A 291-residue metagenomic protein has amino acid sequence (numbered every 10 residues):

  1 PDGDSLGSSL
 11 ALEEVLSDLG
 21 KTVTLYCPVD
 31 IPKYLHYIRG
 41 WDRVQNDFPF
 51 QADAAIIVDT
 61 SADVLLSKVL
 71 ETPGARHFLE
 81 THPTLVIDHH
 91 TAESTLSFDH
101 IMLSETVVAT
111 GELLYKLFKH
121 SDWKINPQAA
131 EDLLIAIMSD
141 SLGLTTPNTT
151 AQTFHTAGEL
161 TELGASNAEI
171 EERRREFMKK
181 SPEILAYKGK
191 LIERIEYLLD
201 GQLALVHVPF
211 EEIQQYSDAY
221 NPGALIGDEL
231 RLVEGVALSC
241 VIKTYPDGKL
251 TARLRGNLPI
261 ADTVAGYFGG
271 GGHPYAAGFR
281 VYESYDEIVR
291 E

Functional and structural regions predicted by a protein language model:
P1, S5, T60-A62, T91 (+1 more regions): Short, glycine/acidic-enriched loop or turn micro-motifs at the edges of active sites
S5-Y34, Q51-A54, M138-Y267, G272-E291: Hydrophobic helix-and-loop "lid/oligomerization" segment in the mid-to-C-terminal part of catalytic domains
L12-E13, T72-A75, L103, H155: Glycine-rich, phosphate-binding/catalytic loops in enzymes
P32, V64-L66, G111, A261: Short, well-ordered alpha-helical microsegments
R39-H100: Active-site cofactor/cluster-binding pocket
F48-F50, R76-L79, S94-T95, I125-P127 (+3 more regions): Solvent-exposed alpha-helices and their adjacent loops that cap or buttress functional pockets in soluble metabolic
I87-T156: Short alpha-helices
